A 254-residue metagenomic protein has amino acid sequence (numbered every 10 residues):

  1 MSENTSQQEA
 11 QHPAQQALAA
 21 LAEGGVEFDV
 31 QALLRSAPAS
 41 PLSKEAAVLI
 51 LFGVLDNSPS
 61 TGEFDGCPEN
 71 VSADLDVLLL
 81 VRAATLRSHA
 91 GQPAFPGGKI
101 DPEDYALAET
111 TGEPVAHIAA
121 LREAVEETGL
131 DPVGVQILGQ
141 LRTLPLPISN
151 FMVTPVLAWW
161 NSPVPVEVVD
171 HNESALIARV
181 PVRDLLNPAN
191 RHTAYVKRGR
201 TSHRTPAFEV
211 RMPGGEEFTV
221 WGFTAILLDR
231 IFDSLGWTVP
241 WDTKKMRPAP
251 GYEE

Functional and structural regions predicted by a protein language model:
M1-F95, K99-V164, S174, R183 (+1 more regions): N-terminal leader/linker segments that precede catalytic domains of diphosphate-processing enzymes
E167-V168: Helical (often loop-to-helix) elements that flank the catalytic cores of nucleotide-handling enzymes
I177-R179: Conserved cytochrome P450 K-helix/beta-meander segment immediately N-terminal to the heme-binding cysteine loop
V182-A189: Surface-exposed, gly/pro-biased binding rims or lids
R191-G199: Acidic, negatively charged sequence signal that fires either on conserved catalytic/metal-binding carboxylates
